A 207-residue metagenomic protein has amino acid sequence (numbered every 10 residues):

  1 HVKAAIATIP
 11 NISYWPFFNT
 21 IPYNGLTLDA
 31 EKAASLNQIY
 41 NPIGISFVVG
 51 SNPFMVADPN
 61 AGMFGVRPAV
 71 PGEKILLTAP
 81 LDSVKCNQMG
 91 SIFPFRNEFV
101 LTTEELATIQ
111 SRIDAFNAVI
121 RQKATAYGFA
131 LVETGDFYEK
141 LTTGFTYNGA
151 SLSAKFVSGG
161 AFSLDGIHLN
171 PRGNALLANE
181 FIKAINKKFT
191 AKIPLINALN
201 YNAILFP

Functional and structural regions predicted by a protein language model:
H1-P207: Conserved active-site regions of diverse hydrolases
